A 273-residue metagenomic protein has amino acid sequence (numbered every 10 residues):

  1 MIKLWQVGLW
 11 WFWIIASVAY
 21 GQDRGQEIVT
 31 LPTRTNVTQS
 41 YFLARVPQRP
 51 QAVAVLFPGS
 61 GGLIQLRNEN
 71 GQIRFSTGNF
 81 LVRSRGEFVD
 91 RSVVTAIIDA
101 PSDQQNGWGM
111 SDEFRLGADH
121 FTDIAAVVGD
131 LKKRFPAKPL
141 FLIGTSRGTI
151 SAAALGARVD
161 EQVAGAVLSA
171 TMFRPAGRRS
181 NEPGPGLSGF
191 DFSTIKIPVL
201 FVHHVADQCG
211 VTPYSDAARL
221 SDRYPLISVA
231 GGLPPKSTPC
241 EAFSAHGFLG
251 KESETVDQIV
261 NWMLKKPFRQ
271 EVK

Functional and structural regions predicted by a protein language model:
V7-S17: Bacterial N-terminal signal peptides
Q22-R49: N-terminal cap/lid segment of alpha/beta-hydrolase-fold proteins
P47-E87: Short, surface-exposed "cap/lid" segments of acyl-processing enzymes
F80, W108-F135: Alpha/beta-hydrolase active-site loop
R85-Q105: Conserved alpha/beta-hydrolase
G129-T194: Primarily recognizes the serine-hydrolase "nucleophile elbow" in alpha/beta-hydrolase and SGNH/GDSL folds
G165, A170-G231: The feature captures the conserved acid-bearing segment of alpha/beta-hydrolase catalytic domains
R223-K273: C-terminal catalytic histidine-bearing segment of alpha/beta-hydrolase fold enzymes
